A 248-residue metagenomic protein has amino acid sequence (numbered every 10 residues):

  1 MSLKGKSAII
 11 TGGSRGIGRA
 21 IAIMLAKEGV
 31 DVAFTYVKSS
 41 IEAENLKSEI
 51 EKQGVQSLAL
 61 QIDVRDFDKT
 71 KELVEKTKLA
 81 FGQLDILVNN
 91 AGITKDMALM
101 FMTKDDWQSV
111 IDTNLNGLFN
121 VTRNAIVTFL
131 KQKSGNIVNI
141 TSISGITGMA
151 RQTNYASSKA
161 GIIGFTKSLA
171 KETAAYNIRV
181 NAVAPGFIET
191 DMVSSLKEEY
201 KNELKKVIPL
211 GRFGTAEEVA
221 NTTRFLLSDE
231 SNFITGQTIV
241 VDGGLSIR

Functional and structural regions predicted by a protein language model:
S7, S14-G16: Conserved glycine-rich cofactor-binding loop
E28-N45: Conserved glycine-rich Rossmann-like NAD(P)H-binding loop of the short-chain dehydrogenase/reductase
A98-L99, D106-I111, V193, L204: Substrate-binding pocket helix/loop in short-chain dehydrogenase/reductase
T122, S158, T166: Active-site helix of classical SDR
V127, K171-A175, N232: Alpha-helical segment proximal to the catalytic Tyr-Lys
S142: Residue(s) in the substrate-gating loop at a strand-loop-helix junction that position the organic substrate next
T147-A150, K206-V207, R224, T235-R248: Short C-terminal tail/terminal secondary-structure segment of NAD(P)H-dependent dehydrogenase/reductase domains
